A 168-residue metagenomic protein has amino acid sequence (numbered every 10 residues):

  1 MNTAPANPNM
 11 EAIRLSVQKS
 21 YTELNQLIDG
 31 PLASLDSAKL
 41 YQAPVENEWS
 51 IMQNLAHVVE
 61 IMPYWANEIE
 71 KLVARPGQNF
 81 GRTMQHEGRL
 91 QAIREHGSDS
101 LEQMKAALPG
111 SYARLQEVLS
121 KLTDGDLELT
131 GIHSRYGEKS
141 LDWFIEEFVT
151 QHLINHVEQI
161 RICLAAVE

Functional and structural regions predicted by a protein language model:
M1-V17, Y64-G110, V167-E168: Short, helix-capping/interhelical loops that line the mouth of catalytic, cofactor-, or ligand-binding pockets
N7-K39, V59-E60, Y64-N67, K71 (+1 more regions): Alpha-helical bundle segments that constitute or directly flank the non-heme di-iron/ferroxidase center
Q18-Y21, N25, E48, L55 (+4 more regions): Generic structural concept
S20-L24, R89-E128, F144-E147: Acidic/histidine-rich alpha-helical segments that form the ligand environment of transition-metal centers
N25, D29-A33, M62-A66, E70 (+3 more regions): Structural signal for well-ordered, non-membrane alpha-helices
S37, P109, E138-K139: Short hydrophobic/aromatic segments of transmembrane alpha-helices and their interfaces
Y41-E87, L127-E168: Short, contiguous alpha-helical
